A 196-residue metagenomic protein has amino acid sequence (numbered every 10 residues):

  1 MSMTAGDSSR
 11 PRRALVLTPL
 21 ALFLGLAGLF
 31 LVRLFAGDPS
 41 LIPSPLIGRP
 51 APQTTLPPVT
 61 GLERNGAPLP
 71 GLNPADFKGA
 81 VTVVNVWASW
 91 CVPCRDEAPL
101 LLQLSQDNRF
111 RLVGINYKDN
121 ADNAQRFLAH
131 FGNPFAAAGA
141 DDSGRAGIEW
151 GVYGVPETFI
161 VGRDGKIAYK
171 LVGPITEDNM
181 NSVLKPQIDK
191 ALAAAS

Functional and structural regions predicted by a protein language model:
M1-G61, S196: N-terminal targeting signals for export/organelle localization
R13, A129-P134, A140-A193: Thiol/disulfide oxidoreductase modules built on the thioredoxin-like
P52-T55, W87, V113, I148: Conserved Rossmann-like nucleotide-binding pocket used by diverse enzymes that bind dinucleotide cofactors
T54-T82: A short beta-strand-turn-helix
A80-T82, W87-W90, G154: Short pre-active-site segment immediately N-terminal to redox-active cysteine/selenocysteine motifs in thiol-based
V83-N85, G114, I160: Hydrophobic beta-strand core positions in alpha/beta domains
V86-Q103: Conserved redox-active cysteine motifs that mediate thiol-disulfide chemistry, especially di-cysteine Cys-X(1-2)-Cys
Q106-S143, V155: Conserved segment of the thioredoxin-like fold in thiol-based oxidoreductases
